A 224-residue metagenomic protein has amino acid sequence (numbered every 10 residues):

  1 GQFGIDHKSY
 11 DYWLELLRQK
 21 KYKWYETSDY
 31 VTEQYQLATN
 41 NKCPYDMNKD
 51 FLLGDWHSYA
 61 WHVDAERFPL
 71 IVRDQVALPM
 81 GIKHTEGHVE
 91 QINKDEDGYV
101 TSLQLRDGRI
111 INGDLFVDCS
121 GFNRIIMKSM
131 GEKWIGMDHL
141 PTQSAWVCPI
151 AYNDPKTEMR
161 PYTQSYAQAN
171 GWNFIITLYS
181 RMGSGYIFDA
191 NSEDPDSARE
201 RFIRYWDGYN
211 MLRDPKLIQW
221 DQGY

Functional and structural regions predicted by a protein language model:
G1-N41: Dinucleotide-binding Rossmann-like beta1-alpha1 core, especially the glycine-rich loop that anchors the ADP
F3, I111, K216-W220: Generic detection of short hydrophobic beta-strand segments and adjacent strand-loop junctions
Y22-E33, S58, Y152-P161, R213-D214: Short, mixed-charge, low-aromatic patches
P44-Y45, D97: Short hydrophobic/aromatic-rich motifs at helix boundaries and adjacent loops
D46-L53: Residues forming anionic-ligand binding surfaces in small-molecule and nucleic-acid pockets of primarily soluble enzymes
L53-A198: Predominantly flavin-linked oxidoreductase catalytic cores and closely associated redox partners
Y179, F188-Y224: FAD/FMN-dependent oxidoreductases across multiple families
